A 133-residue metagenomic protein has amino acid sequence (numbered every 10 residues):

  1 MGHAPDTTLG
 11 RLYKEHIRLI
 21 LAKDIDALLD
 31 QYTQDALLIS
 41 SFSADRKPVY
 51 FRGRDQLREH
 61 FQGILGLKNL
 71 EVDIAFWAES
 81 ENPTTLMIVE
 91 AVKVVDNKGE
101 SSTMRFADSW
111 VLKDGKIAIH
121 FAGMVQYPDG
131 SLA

Functional and structural regions predicted by a protein language model:
M1-D30, Q34-D35, L132-A133: Short, low-complexity N-terminal intrinsically disordered segments enriched in polar/charged residues
D6, I25-T84: A solvent-exposed, acidic/Ser-Thr-rich amphipathic alpha-helical stretch
R11, L70-E71, S101-M104: Short solvent-exposed loop/turn micro-motifs enriched in small/polar/acidic residues
Y32-T33, E90-V94, G123-M124: Short beta-strand segments enriched in hydrophobic/aromatic residues within well-folded beta-rich domains
L67, K93-T103: Short, cysteine-centered beta-strand-loop-beta hairpins and adjacent loop/turn segments enriched in charged/polar
I74-A78, A91-K93, R105-V111: Hydrophobic/aromatic beta-strand elements that line small-molecule binding cavities or substrate pockets in beta-rich
N82-V92: A short hydrophobic beta-strand element
T103-A133: Short beta-strand edge/turn micro-motifs at domain boundaries
